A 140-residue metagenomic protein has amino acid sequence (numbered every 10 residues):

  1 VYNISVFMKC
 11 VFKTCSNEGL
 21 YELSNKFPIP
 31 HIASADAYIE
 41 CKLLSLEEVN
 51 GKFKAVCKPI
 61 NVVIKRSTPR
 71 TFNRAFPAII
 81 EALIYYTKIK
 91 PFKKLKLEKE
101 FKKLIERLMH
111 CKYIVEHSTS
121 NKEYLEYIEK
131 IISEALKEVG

Functional and structural regions predicted by a protein language model:
V1-Y38, K42-G140: Basic, polyanion-binding surface patches
